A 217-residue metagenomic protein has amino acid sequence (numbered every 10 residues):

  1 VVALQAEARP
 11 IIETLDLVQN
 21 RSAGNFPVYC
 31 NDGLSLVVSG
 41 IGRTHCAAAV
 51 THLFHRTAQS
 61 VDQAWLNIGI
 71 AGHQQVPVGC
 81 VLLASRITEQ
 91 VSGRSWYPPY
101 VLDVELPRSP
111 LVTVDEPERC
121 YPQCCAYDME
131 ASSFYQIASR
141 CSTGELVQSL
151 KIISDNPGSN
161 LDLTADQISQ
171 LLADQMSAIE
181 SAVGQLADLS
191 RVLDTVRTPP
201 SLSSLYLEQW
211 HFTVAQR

Functional and structural regions predicted by a protein language model:
V1-V18: N-terminal beta1-alpha1 ligand-phosphate binding loop
S22-R217: Glycine-rich phosphate- or other oxyanion-binding loops that anchor nucleotides, phosphorylated ligands
